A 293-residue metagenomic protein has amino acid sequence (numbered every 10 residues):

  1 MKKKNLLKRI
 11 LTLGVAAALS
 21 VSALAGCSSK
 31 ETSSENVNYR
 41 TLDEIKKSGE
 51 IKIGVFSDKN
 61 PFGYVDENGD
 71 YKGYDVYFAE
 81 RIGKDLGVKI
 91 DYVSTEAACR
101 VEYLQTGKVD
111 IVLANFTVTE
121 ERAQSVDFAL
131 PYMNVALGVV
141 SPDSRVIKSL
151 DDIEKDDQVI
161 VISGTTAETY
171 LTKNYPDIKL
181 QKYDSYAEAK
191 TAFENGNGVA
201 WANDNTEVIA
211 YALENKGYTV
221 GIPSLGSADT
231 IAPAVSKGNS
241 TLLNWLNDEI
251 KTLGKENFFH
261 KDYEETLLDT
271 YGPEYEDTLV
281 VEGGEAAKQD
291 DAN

Functional and structural regions predicted by a protein language model:
S22-G26: C-terminal motif of bacterial Sec signal peptides marking the signal peptidase cleavage site
S28-K30, V76-D85, S144, D151 (+2 more regions): Extended ligand-binding regions for polar small-molecule ligands
S33-N115: Extracytoplasmic small-molecule ligand-binding "clamshell" domains of the periplasmic binding protein/Venus flytrap
E44, S141-Q158: Flexible hinge/capping segments at coil-to-helix
G49-V55, D151-G164: Short loop->beta-strand "edge-of-pocket" segments that line small-molecule binding or catalytic clefts across diverse
D91-Y103, S163-T166, Q181-N195: Short helix-initiation/N-cap motifs at beta->coil->alpha
E102, F116-Q124, T172-K173, E194-N195 (+1 more regions): A ligand-binding cleft/hinge motif common to bilobed small-molecule-binding domains
M133-S141, I209-I250, D269-A292: Periplasmic-binding protein-like
